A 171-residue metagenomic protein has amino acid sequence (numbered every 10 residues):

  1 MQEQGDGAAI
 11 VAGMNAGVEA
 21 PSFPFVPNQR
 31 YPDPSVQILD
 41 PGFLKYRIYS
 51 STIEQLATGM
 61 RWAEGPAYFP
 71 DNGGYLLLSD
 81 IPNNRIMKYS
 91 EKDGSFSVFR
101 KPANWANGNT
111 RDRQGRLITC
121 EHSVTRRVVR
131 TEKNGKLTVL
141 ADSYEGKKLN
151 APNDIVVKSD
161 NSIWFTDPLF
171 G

Functional and structural regions predicted by a protein language model:
M1-G171: Sequence-structural signature of mature extracellular/luminal beta-sheet repeat domains, prominently beta-propellers
